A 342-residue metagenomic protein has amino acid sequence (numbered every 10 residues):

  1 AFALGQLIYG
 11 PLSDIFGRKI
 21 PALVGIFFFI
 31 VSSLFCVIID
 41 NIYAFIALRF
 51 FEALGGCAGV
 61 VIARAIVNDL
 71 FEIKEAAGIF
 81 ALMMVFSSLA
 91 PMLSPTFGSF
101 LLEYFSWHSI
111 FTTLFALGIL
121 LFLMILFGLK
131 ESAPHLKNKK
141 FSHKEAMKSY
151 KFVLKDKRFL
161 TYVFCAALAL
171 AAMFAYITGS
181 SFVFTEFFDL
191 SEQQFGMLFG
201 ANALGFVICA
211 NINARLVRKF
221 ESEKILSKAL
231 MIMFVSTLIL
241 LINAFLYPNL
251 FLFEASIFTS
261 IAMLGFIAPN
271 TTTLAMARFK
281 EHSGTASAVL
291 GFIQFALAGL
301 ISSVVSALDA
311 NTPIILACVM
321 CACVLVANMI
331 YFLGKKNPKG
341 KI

Functional and structural regions predicted by a protein language model:
A3-Y43: Conserved MFS/SLC helix-loop-helix module at the cytosolic interface between two early adjacent transmembrane helices
G17, I38-A44, G55, E72 (+1 more regions): Helix-breaking motifs and short loop linkers at transmembrane-helix boundaries and internal kinks in secondary membrane
F28-F35, Y43-F51, F251-T259: Paired small-residue
I42, L48-L89: Cytoplasmic helix-loop-helix junction between adjacent transmembrane helices in 12-TM secondary transporters
A44, L82-L129: Helix-loop-helix hairpin linking two adjacent transmembrane segments in secondary transporters
E131-V163: Juxtamembrane intracellular "pre-TM" segments in multi-pass secondary transporters
K224-N270: C-terminal transmembrane helical hairpin of 12-TM major facilitator-type secondary transporters
L274-A310, V319-M320: A late C-terminal transmembrane helix in Major Facilitator Superfamily
